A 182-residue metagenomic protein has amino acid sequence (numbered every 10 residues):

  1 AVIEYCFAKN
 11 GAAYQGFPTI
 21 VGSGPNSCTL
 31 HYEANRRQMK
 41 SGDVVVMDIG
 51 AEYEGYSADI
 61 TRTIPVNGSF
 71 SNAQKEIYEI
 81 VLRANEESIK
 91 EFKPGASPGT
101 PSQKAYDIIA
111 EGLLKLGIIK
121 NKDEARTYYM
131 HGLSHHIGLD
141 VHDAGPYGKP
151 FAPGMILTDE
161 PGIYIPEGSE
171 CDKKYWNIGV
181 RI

Functional and structural regions predicted by a protein language model:
A1-I182: Active-site neighborhoods and metal-handling regions in enzymes and metal-associated proteins
